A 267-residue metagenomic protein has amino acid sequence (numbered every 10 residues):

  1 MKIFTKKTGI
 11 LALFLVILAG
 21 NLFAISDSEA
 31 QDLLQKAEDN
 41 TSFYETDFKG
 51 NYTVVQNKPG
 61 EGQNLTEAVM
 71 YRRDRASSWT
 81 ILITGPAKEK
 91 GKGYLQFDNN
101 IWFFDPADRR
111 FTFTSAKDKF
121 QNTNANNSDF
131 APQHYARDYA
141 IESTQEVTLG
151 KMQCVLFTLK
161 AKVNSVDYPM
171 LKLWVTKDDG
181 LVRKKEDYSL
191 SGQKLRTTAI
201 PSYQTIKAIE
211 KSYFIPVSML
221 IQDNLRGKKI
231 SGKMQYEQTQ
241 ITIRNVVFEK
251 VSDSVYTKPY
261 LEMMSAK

Functional and structural regions predicted by a protein language model:
K2-L11: Bacterial N-terminal signal peptides that target proteins for export
L11-N21: Bacterial N-terminal signal peptides
I25-D39, F43-T46, T53, G93 (+3 more regions): Flexible, processing/modification-adjacent segments and terminal tails in exported/periplasmic/extracellular proteins
A37, E67-R72, A199-A208: Extended lipid/amphipathic-ligand handling interfaces
F48-T80, T84-P86: N-terminal, post-signal-peptide region of Sec/Tat-exported proteins
K58-G60, A107, L190-S191, L225: Solvent-exposed strand-loop boundary residues in beta-sheet-rich modules
M70, K92-Q96, L173, M234: Broad, structure-driven detector of short, well-ordered beta-strand segments within folded domains
T112, M152-V255: Gly/Pro-enriched, hydrophobic low-complexity segments that function as extracytoplasmic propeptides/linkers
